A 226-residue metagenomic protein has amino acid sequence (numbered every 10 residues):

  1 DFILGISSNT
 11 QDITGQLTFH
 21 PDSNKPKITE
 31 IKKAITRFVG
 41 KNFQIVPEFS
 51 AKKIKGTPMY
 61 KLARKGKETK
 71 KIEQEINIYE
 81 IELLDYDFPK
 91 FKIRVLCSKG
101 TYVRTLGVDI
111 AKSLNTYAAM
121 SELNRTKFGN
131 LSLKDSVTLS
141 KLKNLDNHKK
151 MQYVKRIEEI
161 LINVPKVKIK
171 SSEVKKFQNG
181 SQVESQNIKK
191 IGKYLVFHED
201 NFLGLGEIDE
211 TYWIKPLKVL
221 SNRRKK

Functional and structural regions predicted by a protein language model:
D1-K226: Catalytic/RNA-binding core of pseudouridine synthases
